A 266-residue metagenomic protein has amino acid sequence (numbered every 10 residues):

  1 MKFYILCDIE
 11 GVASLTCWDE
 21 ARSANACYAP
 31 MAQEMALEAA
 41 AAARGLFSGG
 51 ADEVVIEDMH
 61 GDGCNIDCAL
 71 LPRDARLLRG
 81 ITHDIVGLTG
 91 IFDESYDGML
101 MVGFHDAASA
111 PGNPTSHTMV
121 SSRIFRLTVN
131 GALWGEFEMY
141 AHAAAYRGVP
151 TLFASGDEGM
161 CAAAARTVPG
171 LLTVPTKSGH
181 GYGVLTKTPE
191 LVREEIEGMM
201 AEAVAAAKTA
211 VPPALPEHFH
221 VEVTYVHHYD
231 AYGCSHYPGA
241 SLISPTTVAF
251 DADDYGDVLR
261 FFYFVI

Functional and structural regions predicted by a protein language model:
M1-Y4: Extreme N-terminal starter segment of soluble prokaryotic enzymes
L6-C7, E57-D58, M99-F104, A154-S155 (+1 more regions): Short beta-strand segments
E20-R44: Short catalytic helix/loop segments, enriched in acidic residues and glycine and frequently bearing histidine
A29-P30, R123-W134, R147-T151, G183-E190: Flexible, glycine/proline-enriched loop segments at strand-loop-helix junctions that form or flank small-ligand binding
A39-D93: Glycine-rich nucleotide/cofactor/substrate-binding loop typically near the N-terminus or early in the first domain
H83-D84, S121-R147, G156-G159: Active-site glycine-rich loop that binds ribose-phosphate moieties when present
A143-T151, S155-V204: Active-site rim beta-loop-alpha module in soluble metabolic enzymes
G179, V192, E197-I266: C-terminal accessory domains and tails appended to enzymatic cores
